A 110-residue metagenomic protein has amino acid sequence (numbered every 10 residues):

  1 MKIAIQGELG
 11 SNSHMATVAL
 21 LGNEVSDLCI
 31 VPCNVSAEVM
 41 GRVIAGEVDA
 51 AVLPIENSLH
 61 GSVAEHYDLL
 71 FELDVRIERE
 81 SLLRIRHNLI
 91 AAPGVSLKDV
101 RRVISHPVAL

Functional and structural regions predicted by a protein language model:
M1-L110: Domain-level signature for soluble enzymes in the chorismate/prephenate branch of the shikimate pathway
